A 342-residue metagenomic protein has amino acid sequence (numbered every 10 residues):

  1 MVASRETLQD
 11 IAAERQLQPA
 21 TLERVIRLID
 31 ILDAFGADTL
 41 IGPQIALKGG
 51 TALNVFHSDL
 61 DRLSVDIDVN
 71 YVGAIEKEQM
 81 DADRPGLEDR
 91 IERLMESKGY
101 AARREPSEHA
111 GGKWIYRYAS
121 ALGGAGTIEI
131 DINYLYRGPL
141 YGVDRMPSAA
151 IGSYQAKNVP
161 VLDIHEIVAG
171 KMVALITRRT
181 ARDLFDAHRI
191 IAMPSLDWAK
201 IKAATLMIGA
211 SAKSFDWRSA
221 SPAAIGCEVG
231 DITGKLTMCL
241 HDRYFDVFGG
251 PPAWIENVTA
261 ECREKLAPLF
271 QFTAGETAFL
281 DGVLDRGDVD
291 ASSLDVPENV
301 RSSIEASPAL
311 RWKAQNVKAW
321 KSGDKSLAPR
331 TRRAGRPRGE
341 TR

Functional and structural regions predicted by a protein language model:
M1-I45, V55-D61, V65-I67, Y71-R342: Structured mid-to-C-terminal alpha-helical surface segments
G50: Active-site glycine-centered loops adjacent to acidic/histidine catalytic or metal-binding residues that shape
